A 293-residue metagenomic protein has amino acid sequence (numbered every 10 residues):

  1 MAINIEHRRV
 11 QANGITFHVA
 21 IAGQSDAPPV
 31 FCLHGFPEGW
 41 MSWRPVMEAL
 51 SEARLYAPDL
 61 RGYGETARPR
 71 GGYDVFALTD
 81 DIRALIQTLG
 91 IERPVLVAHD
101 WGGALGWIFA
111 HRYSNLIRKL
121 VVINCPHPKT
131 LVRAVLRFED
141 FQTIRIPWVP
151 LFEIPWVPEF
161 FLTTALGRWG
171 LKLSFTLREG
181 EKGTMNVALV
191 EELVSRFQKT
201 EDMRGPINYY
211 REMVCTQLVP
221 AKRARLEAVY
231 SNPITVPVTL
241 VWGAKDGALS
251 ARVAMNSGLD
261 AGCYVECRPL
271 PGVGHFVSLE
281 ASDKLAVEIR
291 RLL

Functional and structural regions predicted by a protein language model:
A2-R8, F17, P29, S42 (+3 more regions): Flexible "cap/lid" subdomain of the alpha/beta-hydrolase fold that forms the substrate-access gate
Q11-N13, H34: Short strand-coil-strand connectors
N13-I21: A short loop-to-beta-strand scaffold at the N-terminal edge of the catalytic core in hydrolase folds
I21-E65: Conserved HGGG/HGGXW glycine-rich cap/lid loop of the alpha/beta-hydrolase fold
G35, D100, L279-E280: Conserved acidic functional residues
L89, I289-L293: Short, hydrophobic alpha-helical segments
V273-S282: Catalytic histidine-centered segment of alpha/beta-hydrolase-like enzymes
